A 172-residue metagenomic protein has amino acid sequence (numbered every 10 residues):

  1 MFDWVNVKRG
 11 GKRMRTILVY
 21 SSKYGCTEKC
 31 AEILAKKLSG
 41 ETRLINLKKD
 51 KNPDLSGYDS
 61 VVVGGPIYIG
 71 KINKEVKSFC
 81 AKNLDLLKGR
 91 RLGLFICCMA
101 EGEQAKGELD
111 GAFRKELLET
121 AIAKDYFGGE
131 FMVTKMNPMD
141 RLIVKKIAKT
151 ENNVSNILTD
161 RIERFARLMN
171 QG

Functional and structural regions predicted by a protein language model:
M1-K88, R167-Q171: N-terminal beta1-alpha1-beta2 submodule of the flavodoxin-like/Rossmannoid cofactor-binding fold
K8-G11, K37-E41, I69-G172: FMN-binding flavodoxin-like domain, especially the glycine-rich phosphate-binding loop
